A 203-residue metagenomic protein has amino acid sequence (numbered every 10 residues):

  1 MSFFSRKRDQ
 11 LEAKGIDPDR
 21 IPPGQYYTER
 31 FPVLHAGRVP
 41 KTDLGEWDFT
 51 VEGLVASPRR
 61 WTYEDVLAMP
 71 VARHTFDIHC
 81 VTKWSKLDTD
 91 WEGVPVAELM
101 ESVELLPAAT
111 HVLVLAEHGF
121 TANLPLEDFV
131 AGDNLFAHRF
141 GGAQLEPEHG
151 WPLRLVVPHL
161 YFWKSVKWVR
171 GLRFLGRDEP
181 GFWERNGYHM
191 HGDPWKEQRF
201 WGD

Functional and structural regions predicted by a protein language model:
S2-D203: Structured, non-membrane catalytic/scaffold regions adjacent to prosthetic-group chemistry
